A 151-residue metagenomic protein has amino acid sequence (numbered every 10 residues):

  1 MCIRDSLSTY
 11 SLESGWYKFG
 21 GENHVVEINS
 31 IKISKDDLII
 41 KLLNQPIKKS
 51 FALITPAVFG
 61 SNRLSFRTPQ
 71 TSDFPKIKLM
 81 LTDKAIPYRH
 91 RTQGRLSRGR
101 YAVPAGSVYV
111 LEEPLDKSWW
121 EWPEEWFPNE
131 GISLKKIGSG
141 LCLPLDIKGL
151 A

Functional and structural regions predicted by a protein language model:
R4-A151: Conserved active-site/ligand-binding neighborhood in enzyme cores
